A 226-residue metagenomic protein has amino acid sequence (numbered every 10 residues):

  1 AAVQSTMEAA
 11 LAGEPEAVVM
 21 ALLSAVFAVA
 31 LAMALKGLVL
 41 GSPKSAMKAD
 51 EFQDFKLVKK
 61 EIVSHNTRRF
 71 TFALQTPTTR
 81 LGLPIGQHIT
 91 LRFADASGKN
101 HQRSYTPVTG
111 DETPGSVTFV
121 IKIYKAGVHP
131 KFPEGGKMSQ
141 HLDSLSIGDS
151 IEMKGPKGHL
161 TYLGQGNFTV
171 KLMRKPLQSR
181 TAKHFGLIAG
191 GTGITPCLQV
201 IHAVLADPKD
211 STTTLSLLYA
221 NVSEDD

Functional and structural regions predicted by a protein language model:
Q4, E8, L35, A49-F52 (+1 more regions): Intrinsically disordered, low-complexity regions
S5-A32, E134-D226: FNR/FR-type flavoprotein reductase catalytic core
V29-M47: Transmembrane-helix exit/juxtamembrane "anchor" motif
K36, K48, K59, L83 (+3 more regions): Alpha-helical context
L40-P43, F55, T90, R180-L187 (+1 more regions): A near-ubiquitous, low-amplitude feature marking generic local secondary-structure context
P43-K154, N221-S223: Ferredoxin-reductase
